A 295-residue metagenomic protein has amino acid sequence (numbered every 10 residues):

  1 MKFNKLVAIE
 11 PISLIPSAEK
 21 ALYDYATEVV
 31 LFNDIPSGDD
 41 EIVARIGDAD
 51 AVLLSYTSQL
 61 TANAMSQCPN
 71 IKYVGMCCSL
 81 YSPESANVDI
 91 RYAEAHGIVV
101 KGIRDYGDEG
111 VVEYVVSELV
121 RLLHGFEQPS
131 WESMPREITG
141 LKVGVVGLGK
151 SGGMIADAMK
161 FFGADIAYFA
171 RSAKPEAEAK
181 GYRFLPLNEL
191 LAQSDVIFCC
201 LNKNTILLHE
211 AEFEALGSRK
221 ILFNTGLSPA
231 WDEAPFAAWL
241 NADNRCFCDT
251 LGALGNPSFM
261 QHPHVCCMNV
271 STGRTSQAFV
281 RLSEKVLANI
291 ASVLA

Functional and structural regions predicted by a protein language model:
M1-A49, G163, A167: N-terminal glycine-/charge-rich "phosphate-binding" loop or analogous flexible N-terminal tail
K2, S17-A18, K101-V111, Q128 (+2 more regions): C-terminal helix-to-coil terminal segments
F3, I71, T139-K142, R219: Phosphate-coordination loops involved in phosphoryl transfer and adenosine-cofactor binding
G47-D50, L60-A64, A173-S258: Rossmann-like adenosine-cofactor binding region
A49-S130: Phosphate/diphosphate ligand-binding glycine-rich loop within oxidoreductases
G125-I155: Glycine-rich NAD(P)-binding loop of Rossmann-like domains
A158-M159, L216: Aromatic pocket-lining residues of Rossmann-like dinucleotide-binding sites
F161-A179: NAD(P)-binding Rossmann-fold cofactor-contacting core
